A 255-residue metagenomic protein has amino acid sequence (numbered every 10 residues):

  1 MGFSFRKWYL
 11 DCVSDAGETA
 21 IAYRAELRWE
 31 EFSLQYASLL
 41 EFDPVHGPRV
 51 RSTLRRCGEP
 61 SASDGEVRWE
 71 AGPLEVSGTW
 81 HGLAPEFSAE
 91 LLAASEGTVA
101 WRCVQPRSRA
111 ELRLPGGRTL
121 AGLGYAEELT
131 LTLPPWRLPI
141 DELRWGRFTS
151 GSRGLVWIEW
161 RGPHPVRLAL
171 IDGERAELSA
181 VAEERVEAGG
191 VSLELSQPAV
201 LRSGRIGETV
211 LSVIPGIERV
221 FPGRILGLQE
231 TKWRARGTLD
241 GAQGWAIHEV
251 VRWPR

Functional and structural regions predicted by a protein language model:
M1-R255: Targeting-peptide/extracellular-domain and disordered-appendage signature
